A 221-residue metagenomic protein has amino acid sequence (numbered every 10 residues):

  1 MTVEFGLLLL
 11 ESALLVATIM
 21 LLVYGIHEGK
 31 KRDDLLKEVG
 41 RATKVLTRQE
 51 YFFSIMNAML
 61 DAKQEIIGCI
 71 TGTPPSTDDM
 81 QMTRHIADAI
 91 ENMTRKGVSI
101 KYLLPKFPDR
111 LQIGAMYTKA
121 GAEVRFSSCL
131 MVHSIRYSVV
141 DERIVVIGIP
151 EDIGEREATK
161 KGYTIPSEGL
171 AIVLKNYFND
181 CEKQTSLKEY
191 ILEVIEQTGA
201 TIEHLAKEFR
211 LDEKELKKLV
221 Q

Functional and structural regions predicted by a protein language model:
V3-L7, E151-E203, K207: Signature of lipid phosphatidyltransferase scaffolds
E4-G6, A17-Y102: PLD-like (HKD) phosphodiesterase/transphosphatidyltransferase domain
L8-E11, V139: Trafficking entry modules
L10-I19, P166: Membrane-embedded alpha-helical segments, specifically the hydrophobic cores of selected transmembrane helices
K96-R143, A158, G162-P166: HKD-type phospholipase D/PLD-like phosphodiesterase module
L216-Q221: Residues in the recognition helix of alpha-helical DNA-binding motifs
